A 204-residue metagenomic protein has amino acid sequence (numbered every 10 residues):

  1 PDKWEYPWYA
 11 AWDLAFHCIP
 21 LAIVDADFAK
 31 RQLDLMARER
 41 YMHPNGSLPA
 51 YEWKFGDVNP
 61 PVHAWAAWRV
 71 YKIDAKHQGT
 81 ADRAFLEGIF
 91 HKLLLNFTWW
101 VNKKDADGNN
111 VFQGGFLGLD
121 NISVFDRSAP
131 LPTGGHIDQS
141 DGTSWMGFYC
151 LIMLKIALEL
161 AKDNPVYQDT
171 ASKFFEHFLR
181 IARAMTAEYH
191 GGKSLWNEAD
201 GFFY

Functional and structural regions predicted by a protein language model:
P1-P7: An acidic-aromatic substrate-binding cleft motif
E5, D13, K54, A66-R69 (+2 more regions): Short linear interaction motif-like sites in intrinsically disordered regions of transcription factors
W8-Y9, D138: Residue-level "hotspot" positions that anchor or transmit function at local structural transition points
A10-A22, A29-Q32, D57-R69, T143-L158: Well-ordered alpha-helical segments within folded domains of soluble proteins
I23-D27, L33-M36, Y41-N45, W53 (+3 more regions): Active-site acid/base region of carbohydrate-active enzymes
P49: Active-site lumenal/periplasmic loops and adjacent helix-entry segments of GT-C-fold, multi-pass membrane
